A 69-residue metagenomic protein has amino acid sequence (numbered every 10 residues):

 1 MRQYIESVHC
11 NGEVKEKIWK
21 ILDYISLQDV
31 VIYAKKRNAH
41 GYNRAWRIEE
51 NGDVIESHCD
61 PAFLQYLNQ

Functional and structural regions predicted by a protein language model:
M1-K15: Short aromatic-glycine-(Arg/Gly/Cys) micro-motifs in beta-strand/loop hairpins
V14-I25, S57: A short, exposed loop/beta-hairpin motif centered on an aromatic-Gly-Thr core
Y24-K35: Charged, amphipathic alpha-helical segments
K36-Q69: Short, mixed-charge low-complexity intrinsically disordered segments
